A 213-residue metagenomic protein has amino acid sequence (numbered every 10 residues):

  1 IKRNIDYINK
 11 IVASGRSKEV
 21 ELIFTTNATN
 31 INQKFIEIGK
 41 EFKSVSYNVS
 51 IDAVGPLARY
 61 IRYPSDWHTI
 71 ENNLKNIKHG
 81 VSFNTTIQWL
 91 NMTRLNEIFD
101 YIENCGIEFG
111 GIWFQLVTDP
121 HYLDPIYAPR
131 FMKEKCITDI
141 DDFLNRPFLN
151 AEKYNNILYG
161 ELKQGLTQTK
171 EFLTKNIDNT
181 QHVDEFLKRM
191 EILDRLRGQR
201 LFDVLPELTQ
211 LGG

Functional and structural regions predicted by a protein language model:
I1-R3, I11-Q33, K40-E71, G80-W89 (+1 more regions): Core AdoMet radical
N4-N9, D66-K75, L95-D100, K133-D141: Well-ordered, non-membrane alpha-helical segments in soluble/globular domains
T25, N48-S50, N84, K135-D139 (+2 more regions): Charged, low-complexity, helix-prone segments enriched in Lys/Glu/Asp/Gln
E37, Y60-R62, N96-I98, Y127: Surface-exposed beta-strand edges and their flanking turn/coil or helix-capping segments
W89-C105: Catalytic cores of alpha/beta
W89-T93, G110-L144, L149-L166: Flexible glycine/acidic-rich beta-alpha junction loops that bind and position SAM and/or redox cofactors in anaerobic
D141-G213: Radical SAM enzyme core and accessory elements
